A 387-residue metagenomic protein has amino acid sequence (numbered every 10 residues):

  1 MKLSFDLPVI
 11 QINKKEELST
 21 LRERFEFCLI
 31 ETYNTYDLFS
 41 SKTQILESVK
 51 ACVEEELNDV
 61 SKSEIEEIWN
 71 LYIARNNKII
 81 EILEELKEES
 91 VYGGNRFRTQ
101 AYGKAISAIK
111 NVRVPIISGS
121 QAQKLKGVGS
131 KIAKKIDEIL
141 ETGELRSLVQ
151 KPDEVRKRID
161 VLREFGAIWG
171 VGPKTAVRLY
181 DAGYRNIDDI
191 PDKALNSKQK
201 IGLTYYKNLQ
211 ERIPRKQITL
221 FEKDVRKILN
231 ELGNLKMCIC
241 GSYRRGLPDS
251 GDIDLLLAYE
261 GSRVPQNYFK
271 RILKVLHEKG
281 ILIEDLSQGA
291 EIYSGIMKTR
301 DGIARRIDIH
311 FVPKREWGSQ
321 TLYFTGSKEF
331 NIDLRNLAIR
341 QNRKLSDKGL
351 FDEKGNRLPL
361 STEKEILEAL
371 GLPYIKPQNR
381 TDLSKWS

Functional and structural regions predicted by a protein language model:
M1-F5: Non-Sec secretion/translocation targeting segments of pathogen effectors
K14, R22-T32, K42-E56, E64-I68: Amphipathic alpha-helical segments in structured regions that serve as interaction surfaces
F25-C28, T32-N34, V49-C52, A101-K110 (+1 more regions): Amphipathic alpha-helical segments that form the core helices of the histone-fold
T35-S40, L57-D59, G93: Charged, low-complexity interaction regions
V53, W69, R96-G251, L257-Q288 (+5 more regions): Accessory alpha-helical DNA-binding modules that contact the DNA backbone or grooves
E67-G93: Patatin-like phospholipase
P265, E284-S387: An acidic, glycine-/histidine-flanked metal-binding catalytic module
